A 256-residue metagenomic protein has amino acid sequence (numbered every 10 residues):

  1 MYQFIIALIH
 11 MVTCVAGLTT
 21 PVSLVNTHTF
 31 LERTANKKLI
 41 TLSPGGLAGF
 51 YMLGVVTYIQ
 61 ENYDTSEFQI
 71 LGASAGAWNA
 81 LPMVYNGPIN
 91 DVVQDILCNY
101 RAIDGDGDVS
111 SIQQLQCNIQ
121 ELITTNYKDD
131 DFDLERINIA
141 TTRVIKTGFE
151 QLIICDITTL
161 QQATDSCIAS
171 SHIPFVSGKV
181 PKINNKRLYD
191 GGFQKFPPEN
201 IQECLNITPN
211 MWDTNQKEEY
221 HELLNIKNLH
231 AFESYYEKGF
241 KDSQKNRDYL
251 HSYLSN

Functional and structural regions predicted by a protein language model:
M1-T19: Classical Sec-dependent N-terminal signal peptides that target proteins to the secretory pathway
L18-L71, L81-N256: Patatin-like phospholipase
G72, G76: Gly/Ala-rich beta-loop-alpha elbow adjacent to hydrolase catalytic centers
